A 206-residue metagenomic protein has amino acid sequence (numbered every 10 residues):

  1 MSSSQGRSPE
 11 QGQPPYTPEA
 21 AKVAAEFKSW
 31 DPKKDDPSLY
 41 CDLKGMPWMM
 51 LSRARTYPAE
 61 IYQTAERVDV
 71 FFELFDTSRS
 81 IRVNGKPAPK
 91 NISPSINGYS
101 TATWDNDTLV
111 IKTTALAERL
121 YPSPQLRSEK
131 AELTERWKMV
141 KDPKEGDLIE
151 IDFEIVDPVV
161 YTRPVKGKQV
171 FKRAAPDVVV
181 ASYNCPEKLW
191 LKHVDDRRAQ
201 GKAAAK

Functional and structural regions predicted by a protein language model:
M1-K206: PEST-like low-complexity, intrinsically disordered acidic/proline/serine-rich tracts that flank trafficking/processing
